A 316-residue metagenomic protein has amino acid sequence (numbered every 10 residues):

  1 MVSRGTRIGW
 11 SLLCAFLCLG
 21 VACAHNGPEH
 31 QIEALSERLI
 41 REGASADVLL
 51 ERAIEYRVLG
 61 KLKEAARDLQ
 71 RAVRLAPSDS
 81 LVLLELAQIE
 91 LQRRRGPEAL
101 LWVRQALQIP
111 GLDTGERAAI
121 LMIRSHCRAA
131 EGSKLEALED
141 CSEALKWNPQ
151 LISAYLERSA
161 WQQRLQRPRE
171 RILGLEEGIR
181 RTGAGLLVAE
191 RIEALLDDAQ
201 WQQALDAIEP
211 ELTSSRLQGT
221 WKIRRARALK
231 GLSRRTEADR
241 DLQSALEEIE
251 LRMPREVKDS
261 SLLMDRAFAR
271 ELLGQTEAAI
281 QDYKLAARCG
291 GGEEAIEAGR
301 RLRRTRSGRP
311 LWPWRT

Functional and structural regions predicted by a protein language model:
R38, R71-A72, Q105-A106, P110 (+6 more regions): Canonical positions in the second alpha-helix
G43-A44, P77, G111, G115 (+6 more regions): Short coil turns that delineate tetratricopeptide repeat
D47, L81, G115, A119 (+5 more regions): Start-of-helix register in tetratricopeptide repeats
E51, E85, E116-A119, I123 (+5 more regions): Canonical tetratricopeptide repeat
I54, Q88, H126, A160 (+4 more regions): Residue-level recognition of tetratricopeptide repeat
V58, Q92-R93, I123-H126, A130 (+5 more regions): Register position in tetratricopeptide repeats
L272, I280-T316: Terminal, low-structured helical/coil segments at or just beyond the last alpha-helical repeat
